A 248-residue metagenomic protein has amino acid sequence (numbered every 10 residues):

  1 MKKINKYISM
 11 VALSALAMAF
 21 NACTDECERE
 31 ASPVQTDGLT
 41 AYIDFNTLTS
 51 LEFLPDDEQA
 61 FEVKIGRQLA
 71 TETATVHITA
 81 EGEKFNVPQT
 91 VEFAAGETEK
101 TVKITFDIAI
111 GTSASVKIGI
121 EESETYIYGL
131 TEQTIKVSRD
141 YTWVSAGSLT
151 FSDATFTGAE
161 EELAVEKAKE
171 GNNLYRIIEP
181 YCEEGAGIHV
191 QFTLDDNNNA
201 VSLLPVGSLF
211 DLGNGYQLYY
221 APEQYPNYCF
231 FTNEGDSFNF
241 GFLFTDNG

Functional and structural regions predicted by a protein language model:
M1, C23-D25, I177: Terminal processing/anchoring signals of secreted or surface-associated proteins and related intramolecular
K2-M10: Bacterial N-terminal signal peptides that target proteins for export
I4, T24-A154: Acidic/polar, low-complexity intrinsically disordered N-terminal segments immediately downstream of a Sec signal
M18-A22: C-terminal motif of bacterial Sec signal peptides marking the signal peptidase cleavage site
D140-G248: Ser/Thr/Gly/Pro-rich, low-complexity flexible regions
